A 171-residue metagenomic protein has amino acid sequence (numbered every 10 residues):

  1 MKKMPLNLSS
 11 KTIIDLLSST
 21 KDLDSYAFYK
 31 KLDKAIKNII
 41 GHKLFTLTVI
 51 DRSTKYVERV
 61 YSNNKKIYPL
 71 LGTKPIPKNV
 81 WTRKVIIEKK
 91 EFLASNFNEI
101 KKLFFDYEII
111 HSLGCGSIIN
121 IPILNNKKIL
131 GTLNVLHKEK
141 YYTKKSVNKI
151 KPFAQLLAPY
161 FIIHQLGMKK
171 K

Functional and structural regions predicted by a protein language model:
M1-Y26: Signal-transmission linkers at sensory-effector interfaces
K2, H137-K171: Juxtadomain coupling helices with adjacent low-complexity linkers
D33-K37, K43-D51: Short, hydrophobic-rich beta-strand element in sensory/regulatory alpha-beta domains
L47-P69: GAF sensory/regulatory domain recognition with acknowledged cross-activation on helical regulatory dimers
I50, K66-K101: Regulatory sensory and allosteric helical modules in signal-transduction proteins and certain transcription factors
N98-G114: Signal-transducing coupling segments at domain and membrane junctions
S117-L124: A short, aliphatic-rich beta-strand micro-motif
